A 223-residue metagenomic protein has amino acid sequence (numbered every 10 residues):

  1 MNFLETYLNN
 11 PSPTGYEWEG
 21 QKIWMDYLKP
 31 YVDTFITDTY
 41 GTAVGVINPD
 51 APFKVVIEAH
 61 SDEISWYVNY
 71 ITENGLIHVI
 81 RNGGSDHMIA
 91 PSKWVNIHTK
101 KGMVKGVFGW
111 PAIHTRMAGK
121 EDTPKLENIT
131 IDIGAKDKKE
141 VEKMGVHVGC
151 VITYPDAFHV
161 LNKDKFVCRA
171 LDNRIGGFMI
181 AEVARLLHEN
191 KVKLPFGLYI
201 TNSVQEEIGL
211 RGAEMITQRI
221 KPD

Functional and structural regions predicted by a protein language model:
M1-D223: N-terminal hydrophobic/helix-forming segments and targeting peptides
